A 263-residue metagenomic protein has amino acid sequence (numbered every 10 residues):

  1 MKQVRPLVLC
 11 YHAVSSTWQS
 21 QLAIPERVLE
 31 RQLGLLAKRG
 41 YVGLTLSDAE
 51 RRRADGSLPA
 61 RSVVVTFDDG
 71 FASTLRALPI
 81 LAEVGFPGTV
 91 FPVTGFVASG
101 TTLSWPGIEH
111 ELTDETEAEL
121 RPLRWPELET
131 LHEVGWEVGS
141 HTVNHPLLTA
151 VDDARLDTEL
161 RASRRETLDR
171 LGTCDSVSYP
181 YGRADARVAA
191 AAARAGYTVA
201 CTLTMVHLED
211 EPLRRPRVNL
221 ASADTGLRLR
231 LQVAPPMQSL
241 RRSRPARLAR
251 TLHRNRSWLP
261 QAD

Functional and structural regions predicted by a protein language model:
M1-Q3, A37-K38, I80-G85, L123-G139 (+1 more regions): Acidic (Asp/Glu)-rich catalytic clusters
M1-T66, F71-R76, G88, A150-D263: C-terminal active-site subregion of NodB/CE4 polysaccharide deacetylases
L9, E137-H145: Histidine-centered catalytic micro-motifs
A49, T94-F96: Short glycine-enriched loops at secondary-structure junctions
R76-T94: A short alpha/beta connector and helix-capping loop motif
V97, T142-L147, E209: Conserved radical SAM core fold
S99-A118: Aromatic- and acidic-residue-enriched segments that line the glycan-binding/catalytic groove of carbohydrate-active
L120-L131, R256-D263: Alpha-helix-centered segments that form part of catalytic cores
